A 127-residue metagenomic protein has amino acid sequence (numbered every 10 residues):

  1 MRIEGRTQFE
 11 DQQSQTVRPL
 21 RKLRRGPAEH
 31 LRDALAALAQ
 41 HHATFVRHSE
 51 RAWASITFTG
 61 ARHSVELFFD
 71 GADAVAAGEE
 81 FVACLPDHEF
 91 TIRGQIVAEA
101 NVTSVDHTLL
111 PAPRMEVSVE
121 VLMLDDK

Functional and structural regions predicted by a protein language model:
M1-S64, F68-K127: Long, contiguous binding/interaction regions
